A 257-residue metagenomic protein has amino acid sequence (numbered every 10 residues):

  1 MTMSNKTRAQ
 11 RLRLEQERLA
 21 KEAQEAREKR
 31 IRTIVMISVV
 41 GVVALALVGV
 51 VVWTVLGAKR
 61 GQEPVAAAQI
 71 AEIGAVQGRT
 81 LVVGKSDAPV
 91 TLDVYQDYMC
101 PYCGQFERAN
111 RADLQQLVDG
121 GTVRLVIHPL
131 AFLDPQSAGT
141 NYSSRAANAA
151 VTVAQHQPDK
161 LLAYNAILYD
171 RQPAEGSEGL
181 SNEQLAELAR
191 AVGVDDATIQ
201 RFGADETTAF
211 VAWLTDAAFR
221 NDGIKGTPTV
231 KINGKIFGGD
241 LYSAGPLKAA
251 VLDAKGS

Functional and structural regions predicted by a protein language model:
T2-M36, V43, L47-V48, W53-R60 (+1 more regions): C-terminal cap of thioredoxin/glutaredoxin-like
L56-E72: Ser/Thr/Pro/Gly-rich low-complexity linker/stalk segments immediately outside membranes or between
I73-P89: A short beta-strand-turn-helix
Q77-L81, R111-A112, T215-A217: A generic local structural motif
V82, T91-V94, R124-H128, T229-K231: Soluble periplasmic/extracytoplasmic beta-strand elements of cell-envelope proteins
A88, Y98, G104-N182: Structural alpha/beta surface segment adjacent to cysteine/selenocysteine redox centers across thiol/disulfide enzymes
Y95-D97, H128-A131, I167-Y169, A204 (+2 more regions): Active-site-proximal beta-strand/loop segments in catalytic clefts of secreted hydrolases
